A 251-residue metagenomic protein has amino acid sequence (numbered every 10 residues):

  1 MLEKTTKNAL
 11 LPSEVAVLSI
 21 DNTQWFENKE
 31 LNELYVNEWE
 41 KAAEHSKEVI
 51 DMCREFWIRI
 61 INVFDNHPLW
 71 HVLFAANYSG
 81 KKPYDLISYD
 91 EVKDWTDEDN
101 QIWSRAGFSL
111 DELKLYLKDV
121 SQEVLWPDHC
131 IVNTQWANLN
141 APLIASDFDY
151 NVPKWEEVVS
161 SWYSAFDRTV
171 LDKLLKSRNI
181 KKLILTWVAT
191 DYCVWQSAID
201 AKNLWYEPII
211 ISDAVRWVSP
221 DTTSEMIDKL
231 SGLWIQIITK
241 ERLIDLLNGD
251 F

Functional and structural regions predicted by a protein language model:
V15-D21: Short, hydrophobic/glycine-enriched beta-strand segments
I20, F64, S212: Active-site flanking residues adjacent to catalytic metal/cofactor-binding acidic residues
L31-E40, S161: Short glycine-enriched, charge-decorated loop/helix-capping segments at active-site entrances that position
A43-K181: Active-site alpha/beta core segments
S46-M52, Y192-N203: Histidine-anchored nucleotide/phosphate-binding helix
I184-W187, Y206-P220: A short glycine-rich beta-strand->turn/loop micro-motif centered on a GG-aromatic cluster
V218-L233: Active-site-proximal loop->helix
I235-L246: Short acidic-hydrophobic, aromatic-tinged amphipathic segments that line or gate anion-handling sites
